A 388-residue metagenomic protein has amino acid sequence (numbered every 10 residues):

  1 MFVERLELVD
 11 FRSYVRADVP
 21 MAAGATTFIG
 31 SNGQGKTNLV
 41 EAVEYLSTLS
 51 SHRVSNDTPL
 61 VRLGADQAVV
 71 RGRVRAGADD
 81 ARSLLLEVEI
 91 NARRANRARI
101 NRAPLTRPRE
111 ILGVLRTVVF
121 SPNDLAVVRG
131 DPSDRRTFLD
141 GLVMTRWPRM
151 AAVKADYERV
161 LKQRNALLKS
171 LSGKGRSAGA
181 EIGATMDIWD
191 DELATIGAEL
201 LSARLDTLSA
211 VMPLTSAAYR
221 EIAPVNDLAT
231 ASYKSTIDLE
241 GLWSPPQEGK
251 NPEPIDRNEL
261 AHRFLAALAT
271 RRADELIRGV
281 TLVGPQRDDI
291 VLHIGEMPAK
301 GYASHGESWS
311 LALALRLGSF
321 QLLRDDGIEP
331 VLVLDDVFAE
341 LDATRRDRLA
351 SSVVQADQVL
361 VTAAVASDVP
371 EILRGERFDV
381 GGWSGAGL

Functional and structural regions predicted by a protein language model:
M1-S31, Y45, S177-V331, E340-T344 (+3 more regions): Conserved NTPase motor "head" modules and their coupling/switch loops across ABC/AAA+ ATPases, GTPases, and GHKL ATPases
G35-K36: Conserved lysine of the Walker
S47-D134, F138-M150, P213-A217, A269-A273: Nucleotide-state sensing region of NTPase/ATPase domains
G72, Q358-A364: Structural recognition of the conserved hydrophobic beta-strand(s) that form the central parallel beta-sheet of P-loop
R109-V114, S121-T195, S235: A conserved P-loop NTPase coupling/switch region
G141, S367-V380: Short regulatory helix/loop adjacent to the ATP-binding pocket of P-loop NTPases
D335-V337: Walker B catalytic acidic pair
